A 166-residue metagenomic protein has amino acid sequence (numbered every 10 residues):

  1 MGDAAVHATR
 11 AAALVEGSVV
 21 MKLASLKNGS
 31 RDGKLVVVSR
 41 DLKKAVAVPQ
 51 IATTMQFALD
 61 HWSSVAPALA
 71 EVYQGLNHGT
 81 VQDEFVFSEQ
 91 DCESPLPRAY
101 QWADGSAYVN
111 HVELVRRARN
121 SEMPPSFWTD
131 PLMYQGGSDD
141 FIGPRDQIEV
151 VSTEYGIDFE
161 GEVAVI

Functional and structural regions predicted by a protein language model:
V6-V20: Short, Lys/Arg-enriched N-terminal segments with co-localized hydrophobic residues within the first ~10-30 amino acids
V20-K27, R31-D32, R40-D41, P49 (+1 more regions): Active-site microenvironments in enzyme catalytic cores
V36: Short beta-strand-centered aromatic/proline hotspots
